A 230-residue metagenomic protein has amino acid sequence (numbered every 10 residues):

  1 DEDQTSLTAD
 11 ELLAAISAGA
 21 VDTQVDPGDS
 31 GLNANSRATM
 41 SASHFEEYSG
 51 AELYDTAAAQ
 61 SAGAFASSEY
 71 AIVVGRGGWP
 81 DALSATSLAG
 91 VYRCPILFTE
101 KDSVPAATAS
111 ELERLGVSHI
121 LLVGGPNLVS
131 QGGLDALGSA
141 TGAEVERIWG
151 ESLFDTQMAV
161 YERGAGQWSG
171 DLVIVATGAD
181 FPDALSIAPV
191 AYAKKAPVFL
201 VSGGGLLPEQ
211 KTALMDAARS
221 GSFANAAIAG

Functional and structural regions predicted by a protein language model:
D1-G230: Extracellular glycan-binding segments that recognize GlcNAc-based cell-wall polysaccharides
